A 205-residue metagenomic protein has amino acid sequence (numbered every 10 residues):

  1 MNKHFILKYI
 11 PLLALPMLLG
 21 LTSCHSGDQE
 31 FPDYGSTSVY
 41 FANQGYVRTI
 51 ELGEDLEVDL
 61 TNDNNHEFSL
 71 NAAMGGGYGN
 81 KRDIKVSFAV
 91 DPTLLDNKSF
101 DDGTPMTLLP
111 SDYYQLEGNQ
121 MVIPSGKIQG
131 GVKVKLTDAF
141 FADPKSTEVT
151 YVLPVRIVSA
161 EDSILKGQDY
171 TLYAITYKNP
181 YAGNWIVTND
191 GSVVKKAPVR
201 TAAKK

Functional and structural regions predicted by a protein language model:
M1-P11: Bacterial N-terminal signal peptides that target proteins for export
L18, P154-I157, K205: Short secondary-structure subsegments characteristic of cysteine-rich extracellular domains
L19-S23: C-terminal motif of bacterial Sec signal peptides marking the signal peptidase cleavage site
H25-L116, K127-G131, F141, K145 (+2 more regions): Acidic/polar, low-complexity intrinsically disordered N-terminal segments immediately downstream of a Sec signal
A139-I175: Terminal connector regions
Q168-K205: Ser/Thr/Gly/Pro-rich, low-complexity flexible regions
